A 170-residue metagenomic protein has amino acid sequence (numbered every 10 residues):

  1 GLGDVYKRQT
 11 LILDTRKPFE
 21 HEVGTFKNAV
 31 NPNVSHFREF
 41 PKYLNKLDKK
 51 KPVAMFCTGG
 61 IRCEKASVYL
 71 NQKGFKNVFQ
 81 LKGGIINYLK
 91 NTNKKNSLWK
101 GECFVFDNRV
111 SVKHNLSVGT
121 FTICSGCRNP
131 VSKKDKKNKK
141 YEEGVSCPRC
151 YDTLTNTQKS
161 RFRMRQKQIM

Functional and structural regions predicted by a protein language model:
G1-Y6: Short, small-residue-biased leader/transition segments that mark boundaries at the very start of proteins
T10, K17-P52, I61-M170: Rhodanese-like catalytic fold shared by cysteine-dependent sulfurtransferases and DSP/PTP-type phosphatases
